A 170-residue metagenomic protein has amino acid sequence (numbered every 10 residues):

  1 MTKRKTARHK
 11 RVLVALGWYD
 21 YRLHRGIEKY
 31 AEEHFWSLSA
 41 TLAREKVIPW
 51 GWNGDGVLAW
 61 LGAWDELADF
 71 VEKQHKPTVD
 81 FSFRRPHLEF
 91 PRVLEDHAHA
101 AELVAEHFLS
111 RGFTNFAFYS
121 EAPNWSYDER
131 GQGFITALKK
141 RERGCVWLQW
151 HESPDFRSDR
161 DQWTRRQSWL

Functional and structural regions predicted by a protein language model:
M1-G56, D65-L170: Bacterial carbohydrate/catabolite-sensing allosteric modules
